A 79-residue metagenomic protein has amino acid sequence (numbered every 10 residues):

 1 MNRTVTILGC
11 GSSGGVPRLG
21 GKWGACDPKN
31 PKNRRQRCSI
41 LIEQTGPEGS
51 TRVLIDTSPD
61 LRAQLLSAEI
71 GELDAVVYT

Functional and structural regions predicted by a protein language model:
M1-G49: Zn-dependent metallo-beta-lactamase
S50-T79: Active-site metal-binding motif and surrounding structural segment of the metallo-beta-lactamase
